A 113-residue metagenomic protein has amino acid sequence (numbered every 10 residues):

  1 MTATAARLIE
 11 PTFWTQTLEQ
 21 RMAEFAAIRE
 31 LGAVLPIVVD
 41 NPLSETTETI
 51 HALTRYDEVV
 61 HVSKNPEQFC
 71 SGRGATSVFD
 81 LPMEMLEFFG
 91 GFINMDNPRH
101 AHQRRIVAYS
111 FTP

Functional and structural regions predicted by a protein language model:
M1-P113: Active-site substrate-recognition loop segments, prototypically the cytochrome P450 B′-helix/B-C loop
